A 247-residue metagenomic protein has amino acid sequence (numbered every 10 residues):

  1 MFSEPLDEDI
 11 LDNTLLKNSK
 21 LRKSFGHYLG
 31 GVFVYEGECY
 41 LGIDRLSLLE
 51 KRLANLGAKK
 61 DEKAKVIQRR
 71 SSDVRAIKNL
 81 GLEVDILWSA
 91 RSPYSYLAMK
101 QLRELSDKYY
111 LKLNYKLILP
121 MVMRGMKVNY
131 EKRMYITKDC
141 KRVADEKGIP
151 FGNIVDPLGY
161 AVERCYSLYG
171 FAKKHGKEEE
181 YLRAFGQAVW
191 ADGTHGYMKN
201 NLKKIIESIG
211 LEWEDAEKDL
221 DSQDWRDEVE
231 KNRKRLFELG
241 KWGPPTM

Functional and structural regions predicted by a protein language model:
M1, Y96-V189: Structural alpha/beta surface segment adjacent to cysteine/selenocysteine redox centers across thiol/disulfide enzymes
M1-R75, L80-E83, Y94, A98-L105 (+1 more regions): C-terminal cap of thioredoxin/glutaredoxin-like
E83-D85, N114: A structural signal for isolated positions on well-ordered beta-strands in alpha/beta enzyme cores
W88-R91: Short pre-active-site segment immediately N-terminal to redox-active cysteine/selenocysteine motifs in thiol-based
